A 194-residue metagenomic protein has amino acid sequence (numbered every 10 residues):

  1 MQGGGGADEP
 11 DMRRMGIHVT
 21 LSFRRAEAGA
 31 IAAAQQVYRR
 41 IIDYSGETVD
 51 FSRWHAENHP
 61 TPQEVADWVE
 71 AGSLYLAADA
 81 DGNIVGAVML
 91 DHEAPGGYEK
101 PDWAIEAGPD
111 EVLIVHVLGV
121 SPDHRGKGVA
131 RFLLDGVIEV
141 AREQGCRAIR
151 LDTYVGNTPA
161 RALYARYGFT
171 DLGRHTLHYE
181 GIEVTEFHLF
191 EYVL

Functional and structural regions predicted by a protein language model:
D8-A32: Conserved N-terminal entry element of GNAT/NAT acetyltransferase domains
I42-E64: Conserved GNAT-fold acetyl-CoA-binding loop/helix
Q63-L76, E93-G97, I114: A short helix-loop-beta-strand connector motif used in the catalytic cores of GNAT acetyltransferases and, in some
G72-V88: Conserved beta-hairpin
M89-V117, R125, H178-G181: Conserved acyl-donor/pantetheine-binding loop and adjacent beta-alpha core of acyl/acetyltransferases and related
A107, Y154-T158, A165-Y167, R174-L194: C-terminal "cap" of GNAT-fold acetyltransferases
V120, G126-E139, A162, R166: Conserved acetyl-CoA-binding loop-helix of GNAT-fold acetyltransferases
A141-D152: Conserved GNAT acetyl-CoA-binding A-motif
